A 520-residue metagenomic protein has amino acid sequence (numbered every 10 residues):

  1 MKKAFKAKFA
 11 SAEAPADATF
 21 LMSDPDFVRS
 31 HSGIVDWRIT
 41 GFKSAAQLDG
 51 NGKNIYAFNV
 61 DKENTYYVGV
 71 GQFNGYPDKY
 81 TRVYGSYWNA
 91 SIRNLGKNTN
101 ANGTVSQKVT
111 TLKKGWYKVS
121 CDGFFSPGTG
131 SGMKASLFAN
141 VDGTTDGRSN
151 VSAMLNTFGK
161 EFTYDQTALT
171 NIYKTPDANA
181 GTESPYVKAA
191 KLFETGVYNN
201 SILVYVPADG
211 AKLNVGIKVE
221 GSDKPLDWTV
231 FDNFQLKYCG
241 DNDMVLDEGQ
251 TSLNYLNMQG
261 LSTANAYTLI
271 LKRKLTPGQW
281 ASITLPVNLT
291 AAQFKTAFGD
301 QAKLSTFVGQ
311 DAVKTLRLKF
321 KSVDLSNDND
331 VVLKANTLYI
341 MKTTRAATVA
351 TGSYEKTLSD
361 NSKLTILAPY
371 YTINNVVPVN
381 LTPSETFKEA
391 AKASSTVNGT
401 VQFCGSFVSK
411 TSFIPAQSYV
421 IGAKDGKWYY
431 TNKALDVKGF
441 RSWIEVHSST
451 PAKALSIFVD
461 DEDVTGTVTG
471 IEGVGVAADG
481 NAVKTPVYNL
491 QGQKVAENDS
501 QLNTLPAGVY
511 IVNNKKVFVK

Functional and structural regions predicted by a protein language model:
K3-E63: Extracellular carbohydrate-recognition regions
F27, G103-M133, I202-Y205, F234: Extra-cytoplasmic beta-strand recognition segments
D49-T111, G309-K314: Surface-exposed, low-complexity/disordered Ser/Thr/Gly/Pro/Asn-rich loops and linkers
K113-G115, Q279, A335-T337, P506-V509: A glycine-anchored, Pro-Gly-centered beta-turn/N-cap motif
D146-D209: Extracellular carbohydrate recognition and processing domains and analogous Trp-centered ligand-binding platforms
G216-D227: Short beta-strand-plus-loop segments that form exposed binding edges in beta-rich domains
D241-F298, S322-S418, A423-K427, T431-I471: A short, polar beta-strand/turn micro-motif
Q310, T465-K520: C-terminal outer-membrane/trafficking sorting elements
